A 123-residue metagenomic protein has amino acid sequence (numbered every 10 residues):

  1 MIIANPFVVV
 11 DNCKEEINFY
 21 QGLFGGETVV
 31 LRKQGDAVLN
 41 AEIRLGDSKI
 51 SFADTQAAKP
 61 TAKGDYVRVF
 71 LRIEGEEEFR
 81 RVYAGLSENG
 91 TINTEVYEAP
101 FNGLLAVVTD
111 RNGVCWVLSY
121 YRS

Functional and structural regions predicted by a protein language model:
M1-N18, G26-K33, R68-V69, I92-E95 (+1 more regions): N-terminal beta-strand motif that seeds the catalytic metal site of vicinal oxygen chelate
I3-D11, N40-R44, T61-G85: Vicinal oxygen chelate
A4, V38, G103-L105: Short loop/turn microsegments at loop-to-beta-strand junctions
N12-K14, V69-N112: Vicinal oxygen chelate
Y20, G113: Conserved active-site tyrosine of GNAT-family acetyltransferases
V30-K63, C115-Y120: Conserved short beta-strand elements that form part of the metal-binding/catalytic scaffold of enzyme active sites
D54-Q56, V96, P100, R122: Short, well-ordered turn and helix-capping elements at secondary-structure junctions
